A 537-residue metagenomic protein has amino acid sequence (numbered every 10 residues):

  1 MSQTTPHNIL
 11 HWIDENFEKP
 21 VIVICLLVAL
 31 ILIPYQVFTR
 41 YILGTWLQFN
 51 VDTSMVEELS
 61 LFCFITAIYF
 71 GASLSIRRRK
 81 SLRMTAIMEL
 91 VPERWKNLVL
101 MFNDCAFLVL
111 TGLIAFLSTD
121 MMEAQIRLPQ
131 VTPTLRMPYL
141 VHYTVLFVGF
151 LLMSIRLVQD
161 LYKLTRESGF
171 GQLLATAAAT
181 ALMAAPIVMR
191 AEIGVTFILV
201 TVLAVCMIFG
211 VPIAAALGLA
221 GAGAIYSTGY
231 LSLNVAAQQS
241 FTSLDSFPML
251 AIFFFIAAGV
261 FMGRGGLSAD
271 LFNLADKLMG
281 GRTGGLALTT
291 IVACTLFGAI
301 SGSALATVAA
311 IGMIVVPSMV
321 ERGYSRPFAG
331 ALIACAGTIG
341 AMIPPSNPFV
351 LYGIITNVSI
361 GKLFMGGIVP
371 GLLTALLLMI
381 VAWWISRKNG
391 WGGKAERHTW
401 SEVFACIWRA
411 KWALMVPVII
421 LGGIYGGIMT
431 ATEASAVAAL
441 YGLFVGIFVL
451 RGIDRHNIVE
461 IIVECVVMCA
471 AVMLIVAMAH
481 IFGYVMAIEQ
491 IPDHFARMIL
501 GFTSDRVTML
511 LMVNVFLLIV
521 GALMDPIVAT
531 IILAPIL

Functional and structural regions predicted by a protein language model:
M1-E192, L474: Alpha-helical transmembrane segments and membrane-interface helix-loop junctions in multi-pass membrane proteins
S2, E167-L537: Alpha-helical transmembrane segments of multi-pass membrane transport proteins
